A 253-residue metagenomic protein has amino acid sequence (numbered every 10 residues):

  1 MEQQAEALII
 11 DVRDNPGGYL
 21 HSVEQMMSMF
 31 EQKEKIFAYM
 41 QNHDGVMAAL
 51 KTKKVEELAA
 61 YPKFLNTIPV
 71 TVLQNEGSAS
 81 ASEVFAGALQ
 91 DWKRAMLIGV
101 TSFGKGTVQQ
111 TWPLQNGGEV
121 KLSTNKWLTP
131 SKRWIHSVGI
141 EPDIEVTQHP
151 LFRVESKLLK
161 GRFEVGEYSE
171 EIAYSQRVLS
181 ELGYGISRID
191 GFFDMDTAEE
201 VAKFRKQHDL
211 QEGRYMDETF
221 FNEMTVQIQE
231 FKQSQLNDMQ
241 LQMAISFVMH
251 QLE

Functional and structural regions predicted by a protein language model:
M1-A5, S28-K35, S78, Q90-R94 (+5 more regions): Sec-exported extracytoplasmic/periplasmic mature domains
M1-L8, Y19-M26, K33, A81-F85 (+8 more regions): Stable alpha-helical elements in mature extracytoplasmic
M1-T111: Cleft-lining beta-strand/loop regions that shape enzyme active-site pockets
V12, Q74, T124-K126, Q148: Flexible glycine-/small-residue-rich
K54, V154, F220-N237: Intrinsically disordered, low-complexity Ser/Thr-rich linker and spacer segments in cell-wall-related proteins
K105, L128-R162: Primarily N-terminal secretory
V120-L122: Short, small/polar residue-rich loop motifs at catalytic or cofactor-binding pockets
F163-I228: A short amphipathic alpha-helical interaction element
